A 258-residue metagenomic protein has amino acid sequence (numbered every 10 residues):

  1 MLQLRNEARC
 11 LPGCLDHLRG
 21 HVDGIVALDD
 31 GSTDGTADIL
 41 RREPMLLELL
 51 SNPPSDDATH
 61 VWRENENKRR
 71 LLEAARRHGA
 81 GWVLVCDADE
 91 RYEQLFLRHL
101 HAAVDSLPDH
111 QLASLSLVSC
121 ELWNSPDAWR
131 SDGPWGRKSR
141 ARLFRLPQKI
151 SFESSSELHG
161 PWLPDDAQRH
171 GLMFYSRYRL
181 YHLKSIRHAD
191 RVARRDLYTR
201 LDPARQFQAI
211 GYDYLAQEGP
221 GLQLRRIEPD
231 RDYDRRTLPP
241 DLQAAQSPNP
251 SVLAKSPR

Functional and structural regions predicted by a protein language model:
M1-L2: Short hydrophobic beta-strand elements that form part of the catalytic alpha/beta core underpinning NDP-sugar/donor
N6-D23: Short, well-formed alpha-helical segments that are part of the catalytic scaffolds of diverse glycosyltransferases
H21, E43-M45: Short, structured coil segments at secondary-structure junctions
D23-G31, S51-N52, A88: Short beta-strand/loop segment that forms part of the nucleotide-sugar
D29-R42, P53-D56: A conserved acidic beta->alpha catalytic loop
V61-R69, E93-R258: Catalytic-site signature of metal-activated, phosphate-bearing donor transferases, centered on the GT-A/GT-A-like
N65-W82: Active-site nucleotide-sugar/metal-binding loop of Leloir-type enzymes
G79-E93: Short beta-strand-to-loop acidic/aromatic patch adjacent to the donor-nucleotide binding site
